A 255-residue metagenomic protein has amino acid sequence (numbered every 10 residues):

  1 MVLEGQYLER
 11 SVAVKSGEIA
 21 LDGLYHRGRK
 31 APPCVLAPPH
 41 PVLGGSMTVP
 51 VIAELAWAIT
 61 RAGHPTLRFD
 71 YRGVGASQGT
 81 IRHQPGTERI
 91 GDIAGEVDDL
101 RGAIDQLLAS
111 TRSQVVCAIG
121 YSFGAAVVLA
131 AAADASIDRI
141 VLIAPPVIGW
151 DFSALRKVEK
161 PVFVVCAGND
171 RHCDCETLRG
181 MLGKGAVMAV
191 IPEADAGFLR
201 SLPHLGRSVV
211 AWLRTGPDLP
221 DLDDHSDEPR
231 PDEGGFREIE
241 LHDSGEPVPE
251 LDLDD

Functional and structural regions predicted by a protein language model:
M1-K15, L21-R27, A118, D221-F236 (+1 more regions): An N-terminal hydrophobic leader/cap segment in hydrolases
V14-S113: Serine-hydrolase catalytic machinery in alpha/beta-hydrolase-like enzymes
D98-K160: Primarily recognizes the serine-hydrolase "nucleophile elbow" in alpha/beta-hydrolase and SGNH/GDSL folds
V158-E159, F163-C166, D170: Short beta-strand/loop motif that positions the catalytic acidic residue of the alpha/beta-hydrolase fold
G168-C173, A196-G197: Acidic catalytic loop of the alpha/beta-hydrolase fold
A189-D195: Short glycine-rich catalytic loops that host catalytic nucleophiles or stabilize transition states across multiple
L199-L213: Post-His helix in hydrolase/transferase enzymes
G234-D255: Long, low-complexity, intrinsically disordered segments
